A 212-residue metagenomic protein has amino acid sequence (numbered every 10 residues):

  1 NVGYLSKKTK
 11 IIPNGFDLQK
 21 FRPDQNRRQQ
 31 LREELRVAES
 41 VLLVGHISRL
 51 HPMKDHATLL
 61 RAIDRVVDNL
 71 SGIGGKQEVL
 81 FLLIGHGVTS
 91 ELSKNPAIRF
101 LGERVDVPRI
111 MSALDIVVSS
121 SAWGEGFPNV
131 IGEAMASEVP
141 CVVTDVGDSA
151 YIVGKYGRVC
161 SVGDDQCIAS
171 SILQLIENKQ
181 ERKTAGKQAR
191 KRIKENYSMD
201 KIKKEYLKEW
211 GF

Functional and structural regions predicted by a protein language model:
G15: Carbohydrate-associated surface elements
R22-V37: A short helix/loop element that forms part of the nucleotide-sugar donor recognition site in Leloir-type
E33, Q174, E181-N196, I202-K208: A short, well-ordered alpha-helix in the C-terminal region of glycosyltransferases
L42, H46-V67, N129, Q166: A conserved mid-protein helix/loop that constitutes part of the nucleotide-sugar donor-binding site
K76, S90-R104: Nucleotide-activated donor-binding/catalytic signature segment of Leloir-type glycosyltransferases, i.e., the conserved
E103-R104, I110-L114: Short alpha-helical donor nucleotide-sugar binding micro-motif in glycosyltransferases
P140-V143: Short hydrophobic beta-strand element within catalytic cores of glycosyltransferases and related nucleotide-activated
R158-D165, Q174-K179: Conserved acidic donor-binding segment of nucleotide-sugar-dependent glycosyltransferases
